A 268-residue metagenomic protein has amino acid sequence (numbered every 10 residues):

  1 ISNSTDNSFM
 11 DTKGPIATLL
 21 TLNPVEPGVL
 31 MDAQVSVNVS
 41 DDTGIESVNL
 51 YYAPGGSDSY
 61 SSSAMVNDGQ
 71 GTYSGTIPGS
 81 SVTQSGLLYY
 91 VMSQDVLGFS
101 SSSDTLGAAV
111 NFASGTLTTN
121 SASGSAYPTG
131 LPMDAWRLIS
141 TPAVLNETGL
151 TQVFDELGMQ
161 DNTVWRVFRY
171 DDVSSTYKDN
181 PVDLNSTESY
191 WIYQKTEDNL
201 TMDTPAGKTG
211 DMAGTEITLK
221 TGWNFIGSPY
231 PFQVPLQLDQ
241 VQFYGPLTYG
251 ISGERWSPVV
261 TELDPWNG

Functional and structural regions predicted by a protein language model:
I1-A126: Glycan-association/targeting regions that enable binding to alpha-glucans and other polysaccharides
N111-G268: N-terminal exported-region signature
